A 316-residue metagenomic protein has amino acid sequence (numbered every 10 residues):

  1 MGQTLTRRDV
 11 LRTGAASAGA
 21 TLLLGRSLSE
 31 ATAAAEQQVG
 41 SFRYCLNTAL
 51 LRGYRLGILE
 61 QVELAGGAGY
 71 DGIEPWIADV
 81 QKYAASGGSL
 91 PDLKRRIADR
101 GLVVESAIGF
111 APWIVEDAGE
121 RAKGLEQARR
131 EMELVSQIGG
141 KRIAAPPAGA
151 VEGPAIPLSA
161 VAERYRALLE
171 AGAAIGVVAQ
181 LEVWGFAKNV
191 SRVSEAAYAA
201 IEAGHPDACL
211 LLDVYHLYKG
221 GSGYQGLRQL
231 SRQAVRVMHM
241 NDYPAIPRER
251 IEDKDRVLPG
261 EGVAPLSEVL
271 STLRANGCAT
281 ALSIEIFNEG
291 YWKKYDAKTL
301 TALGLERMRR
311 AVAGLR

Functional and structural regions predicted by a protein language model:
G2-C45, L50-A68, V190-L212, H216-R316: Histidine-acidic metal/acid-base catalytic patches
G14-G25, E36-V39, V62, R96-R100 (+4 more regions): Active-site acidic/histidine proton-transfer and metal-coordination neighborhood in alpha/beta enzyme cores
L50-R52, I77-D79, F110-A111, P147-V151 (+4 more regions): Active-site-proximal loop/turn and secondary-structure-junction residues that shape catalytic pockets, frequently
A68-I77, E105-A111: Short, conserved active-site loops that position catalytic residues or coordinate cofactors/metal ions across diverse
E74, S106-I108, A144, Q180 (+2 more regions): Conserved beta-strand positions in the central sheet of alpha/beta enzyme cores
E74-K94, E152: Glycine-rich, proline-tolerant flexible connector loops at the mouths of alpha/beta enzymes
D79-Q81, P112-D117, V151-A155, G220 (+2 more regions): A short acidic, helix-capping loop that chelates divalent metal ions and anchors anionic groups
Y83-L90, A118-R121, K294: Metal-dependent catalytic neighborhoods of phosphoester/phosphodiester hydrolases
